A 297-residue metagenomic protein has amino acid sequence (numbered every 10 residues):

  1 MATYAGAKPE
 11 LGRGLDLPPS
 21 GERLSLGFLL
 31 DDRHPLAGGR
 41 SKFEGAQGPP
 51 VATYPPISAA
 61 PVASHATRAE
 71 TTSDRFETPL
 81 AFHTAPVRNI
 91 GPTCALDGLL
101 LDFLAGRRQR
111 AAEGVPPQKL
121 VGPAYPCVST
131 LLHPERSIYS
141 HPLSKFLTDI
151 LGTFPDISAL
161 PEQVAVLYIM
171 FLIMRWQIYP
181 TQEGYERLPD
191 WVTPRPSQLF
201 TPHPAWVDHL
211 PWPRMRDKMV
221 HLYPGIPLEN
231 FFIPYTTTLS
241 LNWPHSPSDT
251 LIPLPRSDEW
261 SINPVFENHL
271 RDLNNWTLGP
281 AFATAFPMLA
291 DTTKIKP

Functional and structural regions predicted by a protein language model:
M1-A7, A37, A46: Long, leucine- and charge-enriched amphipathic alpha-helices that form heptad-repeat coiled-coil/leucine-zipper-like
L17, D32-R33, G38-P297: Transcription factor C-terminal regulatory/effector domains that mediate ligand binding, dimerization, and co-regulator
